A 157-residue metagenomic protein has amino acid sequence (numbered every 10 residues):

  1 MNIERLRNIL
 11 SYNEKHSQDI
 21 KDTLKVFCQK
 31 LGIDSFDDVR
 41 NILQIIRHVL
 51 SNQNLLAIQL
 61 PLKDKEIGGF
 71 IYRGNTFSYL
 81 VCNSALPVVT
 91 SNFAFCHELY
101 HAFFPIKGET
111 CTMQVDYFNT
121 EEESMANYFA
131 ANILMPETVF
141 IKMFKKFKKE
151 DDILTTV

Functional and structural regions predicted by a protein language model:
M1-V157: Short juxta-domain linker segments that transition from a proline/glycine-rich, charged coil into a short amphipathic
